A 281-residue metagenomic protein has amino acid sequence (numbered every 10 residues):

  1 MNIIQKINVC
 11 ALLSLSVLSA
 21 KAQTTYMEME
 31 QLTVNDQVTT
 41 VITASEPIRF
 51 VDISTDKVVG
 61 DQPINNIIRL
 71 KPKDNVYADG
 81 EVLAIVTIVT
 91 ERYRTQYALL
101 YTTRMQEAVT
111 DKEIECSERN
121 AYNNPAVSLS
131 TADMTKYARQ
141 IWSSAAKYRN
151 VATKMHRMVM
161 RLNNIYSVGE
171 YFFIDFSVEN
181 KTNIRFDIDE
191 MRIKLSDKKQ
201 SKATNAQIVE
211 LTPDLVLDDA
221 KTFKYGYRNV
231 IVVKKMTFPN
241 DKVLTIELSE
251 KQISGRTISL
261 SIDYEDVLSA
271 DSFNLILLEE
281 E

Functional and structural regions predicted by a protein language model:
M1-M27: Bacterial Sec-dependent N-terminal signal peptides
Q23-Y148, T153-E281: A general "mature secreted/periplasmic domain" signal
